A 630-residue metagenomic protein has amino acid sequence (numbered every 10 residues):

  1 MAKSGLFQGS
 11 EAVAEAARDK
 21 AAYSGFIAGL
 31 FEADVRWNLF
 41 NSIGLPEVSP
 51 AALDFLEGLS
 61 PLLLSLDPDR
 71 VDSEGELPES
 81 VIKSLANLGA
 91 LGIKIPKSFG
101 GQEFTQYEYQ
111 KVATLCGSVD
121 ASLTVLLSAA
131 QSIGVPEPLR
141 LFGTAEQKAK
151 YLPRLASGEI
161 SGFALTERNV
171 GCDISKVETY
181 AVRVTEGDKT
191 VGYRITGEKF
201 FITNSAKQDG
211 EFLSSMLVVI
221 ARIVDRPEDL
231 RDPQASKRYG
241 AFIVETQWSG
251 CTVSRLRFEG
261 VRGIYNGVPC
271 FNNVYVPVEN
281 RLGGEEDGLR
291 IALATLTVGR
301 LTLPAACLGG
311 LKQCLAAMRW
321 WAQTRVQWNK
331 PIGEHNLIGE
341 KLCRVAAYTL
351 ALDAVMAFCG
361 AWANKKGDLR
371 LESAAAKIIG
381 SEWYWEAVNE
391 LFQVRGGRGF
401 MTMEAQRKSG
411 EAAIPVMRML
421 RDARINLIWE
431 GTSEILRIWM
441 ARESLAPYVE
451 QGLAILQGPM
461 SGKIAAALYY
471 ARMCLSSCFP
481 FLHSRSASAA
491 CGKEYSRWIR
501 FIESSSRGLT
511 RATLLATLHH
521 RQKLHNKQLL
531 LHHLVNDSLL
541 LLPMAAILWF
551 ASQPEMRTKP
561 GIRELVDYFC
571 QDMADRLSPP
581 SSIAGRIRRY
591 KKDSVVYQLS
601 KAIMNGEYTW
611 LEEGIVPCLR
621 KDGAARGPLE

Functional and structural regions predicted by a protein language model:
M1-A130, E137, L141-A156, C172 (+2 more regions): Amphipathic, small/basic residue-rich leader segments at the start of a protein or domain
A2-L30, G399-C491, R588-E630: Glycine-rich phosphate/cofactor-binding loops in nucleotide/flavin-utilizing enzymes
R70-E76, E285-T302, L315-A347, A357-A374 (+4 more regions): Glycine-rich cofactor-pocket loops
T190-C251: A short core secondary-structure module
W248-Y275: Flexible, small-/acidic-enriched active-site or ligand-binding loops
N273-I291: Long, acidic (Asp/Glu-rich), low-complexity accessory segments flanking structured domains
K366-G399, P560-S578: Charged, glycine-rich active-site and insertion segments that engage polyanionic ligands
A467-E630: C-terminal amphipathic alpha-helical interaction region
